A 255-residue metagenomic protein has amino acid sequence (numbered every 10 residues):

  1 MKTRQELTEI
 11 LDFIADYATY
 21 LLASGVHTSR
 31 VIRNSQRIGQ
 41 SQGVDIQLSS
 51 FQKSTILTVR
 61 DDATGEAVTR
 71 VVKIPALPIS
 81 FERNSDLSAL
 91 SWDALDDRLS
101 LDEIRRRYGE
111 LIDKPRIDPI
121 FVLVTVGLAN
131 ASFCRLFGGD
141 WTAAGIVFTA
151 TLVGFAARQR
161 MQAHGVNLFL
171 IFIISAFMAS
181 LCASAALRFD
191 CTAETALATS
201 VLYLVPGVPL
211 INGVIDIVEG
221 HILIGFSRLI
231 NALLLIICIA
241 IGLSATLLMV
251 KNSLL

Functional and structural regions predicted by a protein language model:
M1-D12, D113-K114, I239-L255: N-terminal charge/polar-biased segments
M1-L99: Soluble N-terminal domains of membrane-associated systems
S24-G25, I38, Q42, L90-D97 (+6 more regions): Change "in soluble alpha/beta enzymes" to "in soluble alpha/beta proteins
A76-A143, N231-A240, K251: Alpha-helical transmembrane segments and their cytosolic membrane-interface
R107-L111, V153-G165, I211-I224: C-terminal ends of transmembrane helices
P115-L187: Core alpha-helical transmembrane segments of integral membrane proteins
R188-L255: Generic detector of multi-pass transmembrane helix bundles and their immediately adjacent loops in polytopic membrane
